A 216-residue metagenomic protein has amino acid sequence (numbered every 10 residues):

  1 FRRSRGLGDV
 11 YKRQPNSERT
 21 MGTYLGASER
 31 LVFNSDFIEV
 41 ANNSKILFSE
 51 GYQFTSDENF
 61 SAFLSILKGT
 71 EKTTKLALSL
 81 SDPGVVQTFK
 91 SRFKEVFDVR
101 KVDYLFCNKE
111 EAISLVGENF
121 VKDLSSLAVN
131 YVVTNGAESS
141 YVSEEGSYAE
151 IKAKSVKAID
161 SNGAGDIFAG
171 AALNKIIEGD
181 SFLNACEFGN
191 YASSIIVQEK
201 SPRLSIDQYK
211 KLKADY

Functional and structural regions predicted by a protein language model:
F1-Y11: Single conserved hydrophobic/aromatic residue that forms the stacking wall/gate of nucleotide- or nucleobase-binding
S4, I38-N42, F97-V99, S125: A short, aliphatic-rich alpha-helical micro-motif
G8, K45, D103, V129: Conserved acidic residues
Y11-K12, V142: Conserved hydrophobic "DFG−1" position in protein kinase catalytic cores
K12-E58: Conserved phosphate-binding/catalytic loop of the ribokinase/pfkB sugar-kinase fold
Y24-G26, C107, K152-S155: Active-site donor-binding loop signature of nucleotide-sugar glycosyltransferases
I46-K122, E138-S139: Conserved beta-alpha-beta core of the PfkB/ribokinase-like small-molecule kinase fold
S91, G117-Y216: Conserved phosphate-binding/catalytic region of the ribokinase-like
